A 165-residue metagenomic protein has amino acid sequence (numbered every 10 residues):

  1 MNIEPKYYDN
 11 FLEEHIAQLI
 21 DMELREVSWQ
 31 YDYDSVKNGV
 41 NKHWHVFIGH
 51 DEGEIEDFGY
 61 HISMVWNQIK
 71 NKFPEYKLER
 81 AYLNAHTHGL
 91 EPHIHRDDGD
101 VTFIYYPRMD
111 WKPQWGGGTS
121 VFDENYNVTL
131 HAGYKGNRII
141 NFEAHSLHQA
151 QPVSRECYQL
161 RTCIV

Functional and structural regions predicted by a protein language model:
M1-E75: Non-heme Fe(II)/2-oxoglutarate
G59-V165: Catalytic core of non-heme Fe(II) oxygenases with the double-stranded beta-helix
